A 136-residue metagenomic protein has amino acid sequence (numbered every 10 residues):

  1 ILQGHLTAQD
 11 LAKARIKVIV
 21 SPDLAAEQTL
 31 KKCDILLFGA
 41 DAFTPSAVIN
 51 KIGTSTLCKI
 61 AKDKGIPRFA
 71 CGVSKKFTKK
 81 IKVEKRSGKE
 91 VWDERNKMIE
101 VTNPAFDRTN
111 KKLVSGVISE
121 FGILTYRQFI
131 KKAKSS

Functional and structural regions predicted by a protein language model:
I1-S136: Conserved phosphate- and dinucleotide-binding cores of soluble alpha/beta proteins, encompassing both enzyme active
